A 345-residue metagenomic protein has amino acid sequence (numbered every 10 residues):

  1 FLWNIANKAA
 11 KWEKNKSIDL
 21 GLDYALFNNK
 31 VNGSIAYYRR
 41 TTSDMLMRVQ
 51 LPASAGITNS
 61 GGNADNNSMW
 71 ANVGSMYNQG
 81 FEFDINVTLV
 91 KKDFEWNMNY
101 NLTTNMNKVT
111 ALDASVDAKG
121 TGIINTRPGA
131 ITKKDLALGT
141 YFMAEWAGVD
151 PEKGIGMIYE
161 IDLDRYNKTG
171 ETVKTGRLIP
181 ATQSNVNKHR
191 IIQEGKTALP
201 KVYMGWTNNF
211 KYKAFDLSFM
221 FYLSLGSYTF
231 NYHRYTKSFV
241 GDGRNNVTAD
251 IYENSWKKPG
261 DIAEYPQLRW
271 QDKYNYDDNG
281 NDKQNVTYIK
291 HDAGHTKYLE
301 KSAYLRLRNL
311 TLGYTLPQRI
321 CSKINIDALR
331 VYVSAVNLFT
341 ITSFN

Functional and structural regions predicted by a protein language model:
F1-K133, G294-N345: Extracellular/periplasmic, surface-exposed regions of secreted and cell-surface proteins
G21, N187-K188, Y203-W206: Short, hydrophobic/aromatic alpha-helical segments in well-folded domains
Q50, T58-S60, G176-V186, Y274-K290: Active-site-adjacent bridging/hinge elements
A71, V90-K196, T248, E253-Y265 (+2 more regions): Conserved small-residue
T103-T104, K119-G120, S224-Y228, Y235-D242 (+1 more regions): Short edge-strand/loop segments of extracellular domains
T197-Y232: Glycine-rich, aromatic-lined ligand/substrate-binding cores of catalytic and carbohydrate-binding domains
Y203, N209, Y288, K323-N325 (+1 more regions): Core subunits and conserved enzymes of cellular information-processing and envelope-translocation systems across
G226-R330: Extracytoplasmic gating/loop element in the C-terminal half of outer-membrane beta-barrel translocons and assembly
